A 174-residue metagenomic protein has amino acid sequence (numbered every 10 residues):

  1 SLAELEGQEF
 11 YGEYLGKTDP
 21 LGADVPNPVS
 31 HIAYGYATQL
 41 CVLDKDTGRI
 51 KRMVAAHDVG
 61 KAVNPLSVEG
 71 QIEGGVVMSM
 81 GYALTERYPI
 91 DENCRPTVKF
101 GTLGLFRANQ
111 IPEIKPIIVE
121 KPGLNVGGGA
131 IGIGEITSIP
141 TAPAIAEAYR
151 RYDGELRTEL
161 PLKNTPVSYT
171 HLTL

Functional and structural regions predicted by a protein language model:
S1-S168, L172: C-terminal catalytic domains of large/alpha subunits in multi-subunit enzymes
